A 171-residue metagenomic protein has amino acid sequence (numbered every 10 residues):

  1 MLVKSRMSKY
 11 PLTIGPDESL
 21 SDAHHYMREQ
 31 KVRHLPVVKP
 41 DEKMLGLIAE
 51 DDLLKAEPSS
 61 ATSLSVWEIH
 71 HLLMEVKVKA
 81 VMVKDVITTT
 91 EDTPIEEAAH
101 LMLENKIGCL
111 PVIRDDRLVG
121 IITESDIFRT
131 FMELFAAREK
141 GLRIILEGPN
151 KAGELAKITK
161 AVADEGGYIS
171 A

Functional and structural regions predicted by a protein language model:
M1-Y10, E50-I87, A99-L103, T123-T159 (+1 more regions): Tandem CBS (Bateman) regulatory domains
L2-A49, E57: Basic, Lys/Arg-rich alpha-helical nucleic-acid-recognition elements, primarily the DNA-binding modules of transcription
L12-G15, T90, V119, N150: Catalytic cores of large soluble enzymes that bind and process phosphate-bearing ligands
I14-K31, V38, T88-K106, I113 (+2 more regions): The conserved cystathionine-beta-synthase
M27, L35-D52, M102, L110-S125: A glycine-centered beta-loop-beta connector
V78, M82, T89-E91, R114-L118: N-terminal functional module detector in eukaryotic proteins
Y168-A171: A short linear hydrophobic-aromatic micro-motif
